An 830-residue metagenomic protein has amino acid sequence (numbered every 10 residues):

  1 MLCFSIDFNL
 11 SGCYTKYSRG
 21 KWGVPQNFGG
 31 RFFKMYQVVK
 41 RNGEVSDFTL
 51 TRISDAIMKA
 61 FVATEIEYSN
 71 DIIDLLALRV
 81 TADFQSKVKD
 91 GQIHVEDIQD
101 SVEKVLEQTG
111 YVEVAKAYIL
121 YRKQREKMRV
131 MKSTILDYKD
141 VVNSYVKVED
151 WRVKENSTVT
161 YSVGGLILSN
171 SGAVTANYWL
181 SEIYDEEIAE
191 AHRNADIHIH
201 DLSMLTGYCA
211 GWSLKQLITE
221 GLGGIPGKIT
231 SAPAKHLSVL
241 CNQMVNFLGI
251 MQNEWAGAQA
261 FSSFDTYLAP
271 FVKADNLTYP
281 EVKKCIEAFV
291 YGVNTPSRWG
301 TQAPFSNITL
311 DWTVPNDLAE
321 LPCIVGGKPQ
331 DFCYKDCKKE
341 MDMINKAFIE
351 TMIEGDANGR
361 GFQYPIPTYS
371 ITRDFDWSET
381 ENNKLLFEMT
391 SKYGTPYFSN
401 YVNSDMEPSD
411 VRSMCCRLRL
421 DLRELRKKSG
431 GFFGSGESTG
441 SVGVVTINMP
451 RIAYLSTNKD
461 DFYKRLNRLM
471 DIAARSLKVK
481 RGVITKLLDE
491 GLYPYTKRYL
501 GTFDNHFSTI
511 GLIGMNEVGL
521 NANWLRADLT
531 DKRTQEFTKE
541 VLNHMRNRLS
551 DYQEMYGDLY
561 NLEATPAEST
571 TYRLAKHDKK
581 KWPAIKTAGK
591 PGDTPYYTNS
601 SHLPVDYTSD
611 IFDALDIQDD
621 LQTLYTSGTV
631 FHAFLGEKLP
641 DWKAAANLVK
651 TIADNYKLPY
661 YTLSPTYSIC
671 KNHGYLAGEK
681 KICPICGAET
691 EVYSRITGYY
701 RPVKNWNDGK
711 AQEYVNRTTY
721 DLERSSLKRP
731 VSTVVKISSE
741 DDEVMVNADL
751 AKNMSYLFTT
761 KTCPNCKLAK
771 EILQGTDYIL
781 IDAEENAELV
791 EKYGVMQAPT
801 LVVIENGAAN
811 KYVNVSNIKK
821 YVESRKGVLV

Functional and structural regions predicted by a protein language model:
C3-N27, R31: Short, positively charged and aromatic/hydrophobic N-terminal segments
P25-D140, T502: Charged, amphipathic alpha-helical regulatory modules used for macromolecular assembly or allosteric control
S101-L106, D311-W312, P494-V518: Core structural elements
Q124-M128, T134-D504, L525, D531-I685 (+1 more regions): Conserved catalytic cores of very large enzyme subunits
V744-G775: Local sequence-structure signature of Cys/Sec-based thiol-disulfide redox active-site neighborhoods
D777-E788, Q797: Thiol-based oxidoreductase modules, predominantly thioredoxin-like and allied folds used for disulfide exchange
Y793-V802: Structural micro-motif
I804-V830: Non-catalytic, surface beta->alpha helical segment in thiol-disulfide oxidoreductase systems
